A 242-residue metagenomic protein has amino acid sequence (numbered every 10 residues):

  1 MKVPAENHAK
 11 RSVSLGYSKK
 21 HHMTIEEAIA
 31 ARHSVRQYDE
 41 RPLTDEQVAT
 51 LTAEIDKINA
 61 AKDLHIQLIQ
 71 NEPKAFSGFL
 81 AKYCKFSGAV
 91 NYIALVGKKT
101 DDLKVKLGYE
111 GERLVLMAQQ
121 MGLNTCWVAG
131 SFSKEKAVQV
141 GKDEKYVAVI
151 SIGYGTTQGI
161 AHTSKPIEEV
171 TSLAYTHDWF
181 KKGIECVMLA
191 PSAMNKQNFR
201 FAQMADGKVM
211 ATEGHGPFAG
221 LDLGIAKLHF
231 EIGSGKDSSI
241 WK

Functional and structural regions predicted by a protein language model:
K2-R11, L15-K242: Acidic, surface-exposed loops and disordered segments
